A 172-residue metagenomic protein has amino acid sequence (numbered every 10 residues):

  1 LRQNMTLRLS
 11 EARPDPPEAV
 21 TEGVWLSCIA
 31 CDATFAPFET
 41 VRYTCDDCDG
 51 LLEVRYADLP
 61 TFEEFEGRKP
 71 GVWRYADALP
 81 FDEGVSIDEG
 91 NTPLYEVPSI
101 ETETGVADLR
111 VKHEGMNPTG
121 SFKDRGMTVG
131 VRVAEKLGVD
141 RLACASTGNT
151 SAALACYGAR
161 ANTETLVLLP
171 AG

Functional and structural regions predicted by a protein language model:
N4-G172: PLP-dependent amino-acid enzyme catalytic core
